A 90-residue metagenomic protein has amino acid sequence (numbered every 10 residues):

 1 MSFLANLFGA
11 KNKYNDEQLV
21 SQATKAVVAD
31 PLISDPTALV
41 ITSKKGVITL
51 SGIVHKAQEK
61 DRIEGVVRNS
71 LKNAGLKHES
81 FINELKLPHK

Functional and structural regions predicted by a protein language model:
M1-K90: N-terminal targeting leaders
